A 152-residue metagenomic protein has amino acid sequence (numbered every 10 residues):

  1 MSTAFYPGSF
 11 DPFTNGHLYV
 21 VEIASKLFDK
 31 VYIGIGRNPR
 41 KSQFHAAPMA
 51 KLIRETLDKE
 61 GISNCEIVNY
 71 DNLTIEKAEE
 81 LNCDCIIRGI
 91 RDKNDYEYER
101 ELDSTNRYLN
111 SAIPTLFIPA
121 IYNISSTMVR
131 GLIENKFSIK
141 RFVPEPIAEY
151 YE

Functional and structural regions predicted by a protein language model:
M1-E152: Nucleotidyltransferase catalytic core that binds NTPs
